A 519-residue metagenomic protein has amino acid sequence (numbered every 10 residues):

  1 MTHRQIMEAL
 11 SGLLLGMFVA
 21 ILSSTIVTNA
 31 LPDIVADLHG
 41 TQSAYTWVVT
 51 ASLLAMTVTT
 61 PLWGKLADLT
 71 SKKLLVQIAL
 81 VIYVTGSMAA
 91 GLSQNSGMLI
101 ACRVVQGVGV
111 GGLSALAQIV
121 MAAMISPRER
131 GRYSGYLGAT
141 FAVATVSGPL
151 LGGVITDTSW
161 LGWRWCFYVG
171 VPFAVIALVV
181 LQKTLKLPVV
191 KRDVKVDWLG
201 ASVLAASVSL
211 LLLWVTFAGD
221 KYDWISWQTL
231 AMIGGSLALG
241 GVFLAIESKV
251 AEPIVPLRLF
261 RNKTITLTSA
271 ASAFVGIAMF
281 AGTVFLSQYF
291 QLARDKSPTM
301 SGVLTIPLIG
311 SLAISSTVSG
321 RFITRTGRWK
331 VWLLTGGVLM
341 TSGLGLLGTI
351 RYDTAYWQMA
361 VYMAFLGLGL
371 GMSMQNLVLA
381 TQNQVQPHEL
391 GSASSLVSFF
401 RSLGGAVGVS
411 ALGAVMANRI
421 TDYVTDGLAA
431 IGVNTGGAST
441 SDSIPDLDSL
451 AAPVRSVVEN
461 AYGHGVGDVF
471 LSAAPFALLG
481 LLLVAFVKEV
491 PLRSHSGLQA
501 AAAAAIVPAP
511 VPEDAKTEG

Functional and structural regions predicted by a protein language model:
M1, R128, I176-A206, D220 (+4 more regions): Flexible interhelical linker loops that connect adjacent transmembrane helices in multi-pass membrane transporters
M1-L13, D442-G519: Transmembrane-helix exit segments and adjacent C-terminal regions of multi-pass membrane proteins
R4-P61, L199, L213, F217 (+3 more regions): Transmembrane core module of solute transporters
S11, T59-G64, D68-V81, A89 (+5 more regions): C-terminal module of multi-pass small-molecule transporters
I34-V35, L66-A67, L151-W160, V215 (+4 more regions): Interfacial helix-cap and linker-helix signal at transmembrane-aqueous boundaries of multi-pass secondary transporters
T60-G200: Helix-loop-helix hairpins in multi-pass membrane proteins, especially solute transporters
D157-Y168, F217-T229, S297, N418-A474: A membrane-interface helix-boundary motif in multi-pass transporters
P172-V189, A205-F217, G235-K249, G480-K488: C-terminal membrane-cytosol helix-exit motif in multi-pass small-molecule transporters
